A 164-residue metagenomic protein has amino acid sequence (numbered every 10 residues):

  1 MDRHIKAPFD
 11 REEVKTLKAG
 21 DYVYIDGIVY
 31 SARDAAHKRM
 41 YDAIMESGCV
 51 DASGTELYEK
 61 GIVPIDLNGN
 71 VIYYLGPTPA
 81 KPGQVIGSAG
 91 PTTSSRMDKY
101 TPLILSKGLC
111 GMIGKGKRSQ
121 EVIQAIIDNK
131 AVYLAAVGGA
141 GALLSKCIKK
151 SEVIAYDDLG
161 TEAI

Functional and structural regions predicted by a protein language model:
M1-F9: Short, structured beta-strand/loop micro-motifs enriched in basic residues and often containing a Trp
S31-I164: Feature captures the catalytic cores and cofactor-binding loops of soluble hydro-lyases/lyases that act on carboxylate
